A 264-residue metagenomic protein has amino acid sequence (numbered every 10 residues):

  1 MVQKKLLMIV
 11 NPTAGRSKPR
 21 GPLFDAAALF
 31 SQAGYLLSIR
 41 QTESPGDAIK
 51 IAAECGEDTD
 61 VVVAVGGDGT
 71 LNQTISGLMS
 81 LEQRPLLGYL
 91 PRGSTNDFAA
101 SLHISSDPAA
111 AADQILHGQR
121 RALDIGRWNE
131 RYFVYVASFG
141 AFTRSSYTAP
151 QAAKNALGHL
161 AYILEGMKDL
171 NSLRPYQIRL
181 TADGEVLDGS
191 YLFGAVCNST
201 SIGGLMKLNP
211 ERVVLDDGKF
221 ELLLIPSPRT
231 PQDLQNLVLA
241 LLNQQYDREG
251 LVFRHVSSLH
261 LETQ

Functional and structural regions predicted by a protein language model:
M1-V65: ATP/NTP phosphate-donor binding region
Q3-L6, P85, S257: Nucleotide donor/acceptor-binding cores
A33, T42, S80-F193: Catalytic core of DAGKc-family lipid kinases
T70-E82: Short Gly/Thr/Asp-enriched flexible loops that form oxyanion-binding sites at enzyme active sites
A153-A161, S201, L205-T230: Gly/Ser/Thr-rich active-site loops/lids in small-molecule metabolic enzymes that frequently grip phosphoryl groups
R174-Y176, S190-L192, D216-E221, H255-L259: A generic structural signal for short beta-strands and their flanking turns/coil linkers
A182, V214, L224-Q264: ATP/nucleoside-binding phosphotransfer catalytic cores, i.e., glycine-rich phosphate-binding loops
A195-M206, L242-Q245: Phosphate-binding core of ATP-grasp and ATP-grasp-like enzymes
